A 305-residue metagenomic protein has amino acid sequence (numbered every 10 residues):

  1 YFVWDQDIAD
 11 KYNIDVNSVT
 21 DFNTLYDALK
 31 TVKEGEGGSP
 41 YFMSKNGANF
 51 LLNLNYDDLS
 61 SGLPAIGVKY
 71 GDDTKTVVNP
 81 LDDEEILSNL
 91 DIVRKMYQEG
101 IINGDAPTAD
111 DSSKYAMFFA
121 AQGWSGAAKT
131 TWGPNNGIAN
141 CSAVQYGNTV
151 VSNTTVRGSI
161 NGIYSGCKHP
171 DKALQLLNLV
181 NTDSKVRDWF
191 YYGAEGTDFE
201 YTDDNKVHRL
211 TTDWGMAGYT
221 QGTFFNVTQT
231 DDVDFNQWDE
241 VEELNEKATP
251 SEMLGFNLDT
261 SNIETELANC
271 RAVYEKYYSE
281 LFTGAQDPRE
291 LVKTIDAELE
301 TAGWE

Functional and structural regions predicted by a protein language model:
Y1-E305: Extracytoplasmic/secretory soluble proteins
